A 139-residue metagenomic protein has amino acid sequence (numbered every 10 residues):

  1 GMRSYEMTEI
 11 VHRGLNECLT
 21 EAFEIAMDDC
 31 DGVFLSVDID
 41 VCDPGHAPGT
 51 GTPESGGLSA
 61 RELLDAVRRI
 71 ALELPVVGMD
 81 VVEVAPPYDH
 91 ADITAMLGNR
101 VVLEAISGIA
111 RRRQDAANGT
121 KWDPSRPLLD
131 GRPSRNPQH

Functional and structural regions predicted by a protein language model:
R3-R132, N136-H139: Catalytic cores of soluble, metal-dependent hydrolases
